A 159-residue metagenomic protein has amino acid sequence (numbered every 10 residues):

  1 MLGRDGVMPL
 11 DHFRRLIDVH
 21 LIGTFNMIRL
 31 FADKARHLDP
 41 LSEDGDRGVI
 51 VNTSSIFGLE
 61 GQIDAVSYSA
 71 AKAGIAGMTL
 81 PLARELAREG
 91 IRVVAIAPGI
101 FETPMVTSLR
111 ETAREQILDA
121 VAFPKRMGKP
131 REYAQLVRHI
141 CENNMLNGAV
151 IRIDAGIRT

Functional and structural regions predicted by a protein language model:
M1-R14, D33, H37-D44, D64-S67 (+1 more regions): Conserved mid-core segment of classical short-chain dehydrogenase/reductases
G6-N26, V51, I75: Catalytic Tyr-X3-Lys loop
I17-D18, T112-E132: Catalytic Tyr-x(3-8)-Lys segment
I28, A71: Active-site helix of classical SDR
D33, R84-E85: Alpha-helical segment proximal to the catalytic Tyr-Lys
S55: Residue(s) in the substrate-gating loop at a strand-loop-helix junction that position the organic substrate next
A87, R92, M145-A149: Short, small/polar-rich loop/turn modules that mediate ligand/substrate recognition or access, typified
K129-I153, R158: C-terminal substrate-recognition "lid" of short-chain dehydrogenase/reductases
